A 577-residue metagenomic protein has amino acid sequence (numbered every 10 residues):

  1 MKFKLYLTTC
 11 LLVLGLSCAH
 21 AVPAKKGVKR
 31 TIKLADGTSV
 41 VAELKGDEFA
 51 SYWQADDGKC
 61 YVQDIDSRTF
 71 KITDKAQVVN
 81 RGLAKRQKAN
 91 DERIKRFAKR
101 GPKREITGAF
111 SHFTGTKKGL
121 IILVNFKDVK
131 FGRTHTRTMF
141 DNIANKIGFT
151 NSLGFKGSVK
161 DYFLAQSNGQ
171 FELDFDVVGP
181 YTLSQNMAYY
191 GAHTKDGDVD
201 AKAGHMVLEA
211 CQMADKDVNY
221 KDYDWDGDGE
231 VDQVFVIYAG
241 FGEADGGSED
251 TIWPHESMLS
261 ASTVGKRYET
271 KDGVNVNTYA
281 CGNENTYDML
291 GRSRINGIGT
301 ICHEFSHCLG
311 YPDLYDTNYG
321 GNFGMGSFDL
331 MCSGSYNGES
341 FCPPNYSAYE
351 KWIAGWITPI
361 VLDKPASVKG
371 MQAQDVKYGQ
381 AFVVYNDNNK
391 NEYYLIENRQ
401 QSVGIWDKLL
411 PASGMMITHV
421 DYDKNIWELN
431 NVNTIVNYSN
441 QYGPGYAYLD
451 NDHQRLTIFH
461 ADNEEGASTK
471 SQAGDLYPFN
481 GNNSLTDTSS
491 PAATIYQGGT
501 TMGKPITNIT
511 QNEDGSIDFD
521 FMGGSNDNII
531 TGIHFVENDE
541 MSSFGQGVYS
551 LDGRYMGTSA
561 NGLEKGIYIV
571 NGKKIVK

Functional and structural regions predicted by a protein language model:
M1-A24: Bacterial Sec-dependent N-terminal signal peptides
S17, A21, I530-K577: C-terminal outer-membrane/trafficking sorting elements
A21-F113: N-terminal prosegments of processed precursors
T31, Y52, T300, Q546-G547: A residue-level detector for well-ordered beta-strand positions
V40-V41, S51-Q54, D128-M139, D245-G246 (+3 more regions): Short, solvent-exposed loop/turn elements at domain surfaces
A84-I301, P312-Y319, V420-D527: Propeptide-to-catalytic entry region of secreted or membrane-anchored zinc metalloproteases
Q233-F235, A239-L410, D421-D423: Extracellular hydrolytic enzyme modules, especially secreted metalloproteases of the metzincin/thermolysin-like class
